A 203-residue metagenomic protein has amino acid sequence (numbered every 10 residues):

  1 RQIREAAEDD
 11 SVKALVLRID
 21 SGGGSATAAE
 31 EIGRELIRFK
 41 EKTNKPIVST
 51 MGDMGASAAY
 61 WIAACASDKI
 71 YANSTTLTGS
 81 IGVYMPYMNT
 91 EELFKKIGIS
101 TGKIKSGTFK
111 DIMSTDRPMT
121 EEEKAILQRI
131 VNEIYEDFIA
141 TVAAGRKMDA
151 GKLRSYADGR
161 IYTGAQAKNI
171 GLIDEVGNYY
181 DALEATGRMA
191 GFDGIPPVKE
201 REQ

Functional and structural regions predicted by a protein language model:
R1-A58, A66-N73, Y84-Q203: N-terminal organellar transit peptides
A63: Gly/Ser-rich helix-loop-strand patches that form or flank binding pockets for ribonucleotide-derived cofactors
T76: Short beta-strand-to-loop element that shapes/binds the nucleotide-sugar donor at the catalytic cleft/hinge
S80: Extracytoplasmic ligand-binding site segments that recognize negatively charged/polar headgroups
